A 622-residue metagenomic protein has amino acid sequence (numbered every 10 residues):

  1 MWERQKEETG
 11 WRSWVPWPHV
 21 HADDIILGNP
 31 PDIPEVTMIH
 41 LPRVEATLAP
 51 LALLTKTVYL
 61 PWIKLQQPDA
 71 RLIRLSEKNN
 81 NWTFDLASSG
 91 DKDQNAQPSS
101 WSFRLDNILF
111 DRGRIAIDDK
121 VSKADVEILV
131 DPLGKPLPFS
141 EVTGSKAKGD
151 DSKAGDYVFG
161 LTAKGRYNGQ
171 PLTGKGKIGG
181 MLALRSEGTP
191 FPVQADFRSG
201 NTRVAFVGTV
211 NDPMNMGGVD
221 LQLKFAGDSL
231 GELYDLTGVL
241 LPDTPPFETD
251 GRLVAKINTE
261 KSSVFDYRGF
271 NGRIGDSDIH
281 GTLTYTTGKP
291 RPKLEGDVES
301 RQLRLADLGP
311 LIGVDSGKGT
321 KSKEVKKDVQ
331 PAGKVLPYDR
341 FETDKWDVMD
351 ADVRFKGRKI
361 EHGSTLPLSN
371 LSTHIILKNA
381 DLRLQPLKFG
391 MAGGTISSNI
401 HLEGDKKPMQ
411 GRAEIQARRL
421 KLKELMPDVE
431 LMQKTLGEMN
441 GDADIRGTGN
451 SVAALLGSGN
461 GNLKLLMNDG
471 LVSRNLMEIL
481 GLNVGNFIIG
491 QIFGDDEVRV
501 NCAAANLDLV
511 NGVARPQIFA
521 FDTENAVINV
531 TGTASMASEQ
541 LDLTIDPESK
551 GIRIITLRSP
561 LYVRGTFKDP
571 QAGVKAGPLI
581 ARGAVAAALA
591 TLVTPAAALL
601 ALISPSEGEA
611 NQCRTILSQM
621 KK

Functional and structural regions predicted by a protein language model:
M1-E8, L51, I63, L233-T237 (+4 more regions): Extracellular/lumenal and peripheral-membrane lipid-interaction modules
W2-E3, D32-L48, K120-K135, N168-G179 (+12 more regions): Amphipathic hydrophobic-ligand
W2-V20: Short extracytoplasmic
V15-H19, D23-S152, Y167, L294-V348 (+1 more regions): Secondary-structure transition motifs
D23-L27, G160-R166, V193-S199, R268-G272 (+4 more regions): Short beta-strand segments that buttress and anchor functional surface loops
D24, L86-K92, G155-Y157, G174 (+9 more regions): Flexible, solvent-exposed coil segments and beta strand-coil junctions, predominantly the extracellular/periplasmic
G28-P30, P50-L54, A70-L72, I115-D118 (+18 more regions): Short beta-strands and strand-coil junctions in structured, solvent-facing domains, enriched
N258-E260, F265, F270-P290, G296 (+5 more regions): Extended terminal
